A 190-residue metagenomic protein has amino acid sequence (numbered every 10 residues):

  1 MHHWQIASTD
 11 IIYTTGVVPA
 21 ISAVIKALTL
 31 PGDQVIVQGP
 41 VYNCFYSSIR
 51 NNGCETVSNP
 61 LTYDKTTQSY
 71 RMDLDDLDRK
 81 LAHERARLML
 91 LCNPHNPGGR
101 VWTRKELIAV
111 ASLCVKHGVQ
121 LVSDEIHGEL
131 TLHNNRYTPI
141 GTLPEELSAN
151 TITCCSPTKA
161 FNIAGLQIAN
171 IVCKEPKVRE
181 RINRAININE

Functional and structural regions predicted by a protein language model:
M1-S112, E129-L130, Y137-T142, E146: Conserved core of the PLP fold type I
I36, Q120-L121: A short beta-strand/loop micro-motif in the catalytic core of glycosyltransferases that engages the nucleotide-sugar
R87-L88, Q120, I152: Short, Asp-centered acidic motifs that coordinate Mg2+ and/or phosphate in catalytic or ligand-binding sites
N93, L121-V122: Residue-level marker for buried hydrophobic side chains located in beta-strands that build the well-ordered beta-sheet
C114, V119: Charged, glycine-enriched surface loops/patches that mediate electrostatic binding to polyanionic ligands
E125: Walker B catalytic acidic pair
H133-R136, G165-Q167: Short aromatic-enriched loop/helix-cap "lid" or pocket-rim segments at secondary-structure transitions that line
E145-E190: Conserved core segment of the aminotransferase class I/II
